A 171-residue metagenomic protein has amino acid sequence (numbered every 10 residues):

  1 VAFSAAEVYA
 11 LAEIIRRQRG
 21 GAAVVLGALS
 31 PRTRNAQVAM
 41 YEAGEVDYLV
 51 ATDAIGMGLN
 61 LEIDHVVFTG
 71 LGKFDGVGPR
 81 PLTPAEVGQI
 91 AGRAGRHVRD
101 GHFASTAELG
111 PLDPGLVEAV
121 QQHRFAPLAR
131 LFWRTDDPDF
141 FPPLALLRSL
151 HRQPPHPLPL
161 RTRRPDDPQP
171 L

Functional and structural regions predicted by a protein language model:
V1-Q18, A22-L26, S149-P170: Conserved strand-helix element at the start of the C-terminal RecA-like helicase core
F3-A6, A23-A36, T52-M57: Conserved helicase motor
Y9-E13, R17, N35-M40, G56-M57 (+2 more regions): Solvent-exposed alpha-helical segments within well-ordered globular domains of core cellular machineries
L11, D53, L59-E62, P79: Conserved ATPase-coupling elements of RecA-like P-loop NTPase cores
R17-A23, A39-D47: P-loop NTPase motor module signature
S30-Q37, G76-L82: Short, charged, surface-exposed secondary-structure boundary motifs
E42-G44, Y48, L61-R124, L128: Conserved segment of the helicase C-terminal RecA-like domain
E118-L171: Long, largely alpha-helical accessory region at the distal end of helicase-like NTP-driven motors
